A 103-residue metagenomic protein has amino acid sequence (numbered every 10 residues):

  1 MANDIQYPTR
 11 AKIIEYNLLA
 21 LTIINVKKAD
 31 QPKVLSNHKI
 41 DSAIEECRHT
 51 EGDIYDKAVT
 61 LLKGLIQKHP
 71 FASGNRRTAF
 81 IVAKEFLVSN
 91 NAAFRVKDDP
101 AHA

Functional and structural regions predicted by a protein language model:
M1-A103: FIC/Doc superfamily catalytic core
